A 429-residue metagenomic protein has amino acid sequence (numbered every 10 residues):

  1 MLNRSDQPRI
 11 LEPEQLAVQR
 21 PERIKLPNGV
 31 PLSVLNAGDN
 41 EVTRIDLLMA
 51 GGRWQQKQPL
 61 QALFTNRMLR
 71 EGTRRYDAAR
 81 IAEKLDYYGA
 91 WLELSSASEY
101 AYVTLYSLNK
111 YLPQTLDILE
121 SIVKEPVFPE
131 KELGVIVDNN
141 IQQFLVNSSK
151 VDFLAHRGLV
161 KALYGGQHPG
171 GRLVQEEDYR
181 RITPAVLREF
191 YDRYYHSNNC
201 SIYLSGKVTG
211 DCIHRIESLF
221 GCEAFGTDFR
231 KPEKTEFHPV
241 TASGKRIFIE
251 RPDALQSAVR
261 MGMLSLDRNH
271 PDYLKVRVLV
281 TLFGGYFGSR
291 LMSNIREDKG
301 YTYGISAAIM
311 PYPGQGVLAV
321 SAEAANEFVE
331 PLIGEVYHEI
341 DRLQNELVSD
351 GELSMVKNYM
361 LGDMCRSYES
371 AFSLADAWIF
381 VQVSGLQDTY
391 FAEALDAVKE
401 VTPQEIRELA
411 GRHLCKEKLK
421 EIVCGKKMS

Functional and structural regions predicted by a protein language model:
M1-D6, K25, R80-K231, D267 (+1 more regions): Charge-rich, well-structured scaffold segments of protease-associated domains
M1-E83, R188-N294, I333, Y337 (+1 more regions): His/Glu-rich zincin catalytic helix
